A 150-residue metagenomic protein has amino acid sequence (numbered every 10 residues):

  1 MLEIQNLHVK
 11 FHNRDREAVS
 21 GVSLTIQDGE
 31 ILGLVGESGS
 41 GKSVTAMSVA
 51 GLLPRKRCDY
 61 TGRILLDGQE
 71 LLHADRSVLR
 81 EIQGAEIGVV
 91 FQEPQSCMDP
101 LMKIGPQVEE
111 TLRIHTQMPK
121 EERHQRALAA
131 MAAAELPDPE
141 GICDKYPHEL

Functional and structural regions predicted by a protein language model:
M1-L150: ABC transporter nucleotide-binding domains
